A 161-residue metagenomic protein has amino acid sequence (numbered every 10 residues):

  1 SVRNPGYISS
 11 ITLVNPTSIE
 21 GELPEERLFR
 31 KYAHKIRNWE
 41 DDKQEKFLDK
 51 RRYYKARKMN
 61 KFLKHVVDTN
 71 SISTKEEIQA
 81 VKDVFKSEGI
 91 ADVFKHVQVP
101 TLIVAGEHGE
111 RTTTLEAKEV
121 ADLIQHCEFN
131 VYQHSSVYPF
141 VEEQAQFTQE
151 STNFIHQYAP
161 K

Functional and structural regions predicted by a protein language model:
V2-R3, Y7-W39: Flexible "cap/lid" loop of the alpha/beta hydrolase fold
G21-P24, W39-H96: Conserved alpha/beta-hydrolase catalytic His-Asp/Glu region
A91, K118-E119, A145: Active-site phosphate/pyrophosphate- and oxyanion-stabilizing loops and adjacent acidic/basic residues in soluble
V97, I103-A105: Short beta-strand/loop motif that positions the catalytic acidic residue of the alpha/beta-hydrolase fold
V99, T113-D122: Short alpha-helix in the alpha/beta-hydrolase fold that links the catalytic acid
H108-T112, V137: Acidic catalytic loop of the alpha/beta-hydrolase fold
C127-K161: Catalytic active-site module of serine/aspartate enzymes centered on a nucleophile-bearing elbow/loop
